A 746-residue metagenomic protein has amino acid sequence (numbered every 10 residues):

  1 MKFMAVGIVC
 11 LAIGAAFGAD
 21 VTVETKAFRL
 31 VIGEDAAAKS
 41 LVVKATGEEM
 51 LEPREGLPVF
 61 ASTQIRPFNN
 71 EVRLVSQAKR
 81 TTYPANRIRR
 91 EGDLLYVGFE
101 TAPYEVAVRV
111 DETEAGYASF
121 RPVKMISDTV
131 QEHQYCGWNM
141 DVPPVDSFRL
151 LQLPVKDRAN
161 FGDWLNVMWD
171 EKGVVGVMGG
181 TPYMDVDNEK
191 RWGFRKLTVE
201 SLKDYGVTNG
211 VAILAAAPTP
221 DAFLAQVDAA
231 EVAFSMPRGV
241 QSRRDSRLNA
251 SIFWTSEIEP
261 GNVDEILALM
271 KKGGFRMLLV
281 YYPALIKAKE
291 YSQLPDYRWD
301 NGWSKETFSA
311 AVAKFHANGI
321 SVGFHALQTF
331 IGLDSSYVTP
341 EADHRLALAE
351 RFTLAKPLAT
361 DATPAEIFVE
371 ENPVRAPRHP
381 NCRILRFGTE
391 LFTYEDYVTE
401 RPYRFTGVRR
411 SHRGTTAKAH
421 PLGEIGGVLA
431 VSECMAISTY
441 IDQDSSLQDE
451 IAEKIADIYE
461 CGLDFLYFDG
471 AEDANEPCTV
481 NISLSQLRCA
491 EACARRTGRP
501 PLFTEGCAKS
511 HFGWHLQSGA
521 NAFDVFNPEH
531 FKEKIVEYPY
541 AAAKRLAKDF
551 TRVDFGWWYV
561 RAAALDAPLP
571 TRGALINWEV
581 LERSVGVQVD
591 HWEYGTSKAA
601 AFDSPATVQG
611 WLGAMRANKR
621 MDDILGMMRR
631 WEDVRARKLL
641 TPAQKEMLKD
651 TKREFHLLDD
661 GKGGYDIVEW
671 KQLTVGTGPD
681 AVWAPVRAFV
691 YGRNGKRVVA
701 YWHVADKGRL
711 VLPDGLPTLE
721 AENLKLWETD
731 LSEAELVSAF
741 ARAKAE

Functional and structural regions predicted by a protein language model:
M1-V9: Sec-dependent signal peptide recognition, specifically the positively charged N-region followed immediately by
A16-G18: Boundary at the C-terminal end of the N-terminal hydrophobic targeting segment
V23-L285, G302, K314, N318-V322 (+5 more regions): Carbohydrate-recognition beta-sandwich/jelly-roll modules in extracellular/periplasmic carbohydrate-active proteins
D35, A490, R495-A745: Active-site-proximal substrate-binding groove within the catalytic cores of carbohydrate-active enzymes
K44-T46, V106-G116, V130-V145, V374-E390 (+1 more regions): Extended Gly/Ser/Thr-rich low-complexity repeat segments, especially those forming or decorating extracellular
T219-P237, L267, K271-Y282, T307-R351 (+2 more regions): Glycine-rich, aromatic-flanked loop segments that form ligand/cofactor-binding clefts across common enzyme folds
D245-R351, A430-A452, A456, C461-L484: Aromatic-lined carbohydrate-binding/catalytic grooves of carbohydrate-active enzymes
Q328-A417: Autoprocessing Asn-cyclization modules and mimics
